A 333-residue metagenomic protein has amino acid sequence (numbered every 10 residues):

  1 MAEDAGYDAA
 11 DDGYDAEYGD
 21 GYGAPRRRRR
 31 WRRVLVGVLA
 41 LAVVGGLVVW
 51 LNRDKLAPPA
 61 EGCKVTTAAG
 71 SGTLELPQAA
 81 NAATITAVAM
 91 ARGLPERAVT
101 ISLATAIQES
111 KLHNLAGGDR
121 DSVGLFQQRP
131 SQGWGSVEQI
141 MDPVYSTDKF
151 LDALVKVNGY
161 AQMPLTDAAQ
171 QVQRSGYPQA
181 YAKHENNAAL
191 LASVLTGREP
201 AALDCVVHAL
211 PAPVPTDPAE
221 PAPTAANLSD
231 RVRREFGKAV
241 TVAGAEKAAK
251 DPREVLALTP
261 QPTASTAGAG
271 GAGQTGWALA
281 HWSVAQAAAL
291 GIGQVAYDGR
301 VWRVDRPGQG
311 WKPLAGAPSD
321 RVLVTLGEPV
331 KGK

Functional and structural regions predicted by a protein language model:
M1-A87, R198-A201: N-terminal export signals and maturation junctions of secreted/periplasmic proteins
N81, I85, A98-I101, P143-A153 (+5 more regions): Stable alpha-helical elements in mature extracytoplasmic
T86, E96-K111, Q171-Q173: Short, functionally critical alpha-helical segments immediately adjacent to catalytic or ligand/cofactor-binding
R92, S110-L112, Q132-A180: Alpha-helical segment that forms one wall of the substrate-binding/catalytic cleft in peptidoglycan-active domains
R120-G135: Substrate-binding/active-site groove segments that recognize and process beta-1,4-linked N-acetyl-hexosamine
Y160-P213, P223-N227: A charged, amphipathic interaction segment
A192-V194, A288-L290, V295-K333: Extracellularly exposed regions in secreted/surface proteins, prominently low-complexity, repeat-rich
L203-A272: Flexible, glycine-rich surface segments
